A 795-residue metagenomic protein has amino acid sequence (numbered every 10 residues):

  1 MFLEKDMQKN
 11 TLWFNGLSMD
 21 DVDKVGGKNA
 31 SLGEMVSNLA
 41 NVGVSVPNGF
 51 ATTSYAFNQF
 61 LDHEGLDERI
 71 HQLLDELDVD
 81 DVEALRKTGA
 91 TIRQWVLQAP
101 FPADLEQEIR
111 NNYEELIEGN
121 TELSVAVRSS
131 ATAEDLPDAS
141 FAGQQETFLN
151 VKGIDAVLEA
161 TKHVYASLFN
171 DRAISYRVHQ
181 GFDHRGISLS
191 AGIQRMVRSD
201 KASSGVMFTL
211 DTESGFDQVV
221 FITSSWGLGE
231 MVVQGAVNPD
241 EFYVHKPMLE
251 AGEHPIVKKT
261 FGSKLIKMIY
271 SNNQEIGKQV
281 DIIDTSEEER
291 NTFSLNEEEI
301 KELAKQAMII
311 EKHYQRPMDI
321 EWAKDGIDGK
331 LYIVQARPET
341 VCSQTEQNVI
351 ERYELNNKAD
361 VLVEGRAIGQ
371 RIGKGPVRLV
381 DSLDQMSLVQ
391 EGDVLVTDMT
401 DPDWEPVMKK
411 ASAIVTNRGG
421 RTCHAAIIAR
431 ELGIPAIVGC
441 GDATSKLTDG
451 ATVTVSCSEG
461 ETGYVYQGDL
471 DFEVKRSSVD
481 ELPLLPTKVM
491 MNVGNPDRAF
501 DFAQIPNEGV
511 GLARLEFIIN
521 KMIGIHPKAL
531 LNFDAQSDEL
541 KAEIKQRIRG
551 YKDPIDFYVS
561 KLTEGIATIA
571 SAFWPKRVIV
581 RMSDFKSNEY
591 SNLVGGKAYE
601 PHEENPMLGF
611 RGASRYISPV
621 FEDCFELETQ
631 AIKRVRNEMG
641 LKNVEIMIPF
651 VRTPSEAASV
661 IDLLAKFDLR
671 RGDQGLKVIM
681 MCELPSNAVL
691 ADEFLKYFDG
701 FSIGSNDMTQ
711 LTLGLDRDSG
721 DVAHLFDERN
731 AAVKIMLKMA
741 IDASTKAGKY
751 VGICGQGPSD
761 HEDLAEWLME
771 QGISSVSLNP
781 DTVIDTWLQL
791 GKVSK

Functional and structural regions predicted by a protein language model:
M1-G192, K201, R290-E298, E311 (+11 more regions): N-terminal beta-alpha lobe that positions the nucleotide/phosphoryl donor in ATP/NTP-coupled carboxylate activation
L74-L77, L85-T88, I109, V178-D183 (+6 more regions): Long, charged amphipathic helices and adjacent flexible linkers at domain junctions
Y113, T121-A126, A131-F141, Q145-L149 (+6 more regions): Conserved alpha/beta-domain cores
A142-S175, S199, S204-Q274, V334-R366 (+6 more regions): Extended active-site and interfacial segments that coordinate phosphate-rich ligands in large catalytic machineries
G143, Q315-T340: Conserved metal-phosphate-binding beta-hairpin within the catalytic cores of diverse ATP-dependent phosphoryl-transfer
N150-S188, I283-K305, I309, K330-I372 (+1 more regions): Amphipathic alpha-helical
V219-D319, K324, R366-K374, T397 (+6 more regions): Conserved catalytic alpha/beta cores of large enzymes that bind or transform nucleotide phosphates and polynucleotides
I327, V341-S343, L362-R366, R371-V394 (+2 more regions): Acidic, glycine-rich flexible loop/linker segments
